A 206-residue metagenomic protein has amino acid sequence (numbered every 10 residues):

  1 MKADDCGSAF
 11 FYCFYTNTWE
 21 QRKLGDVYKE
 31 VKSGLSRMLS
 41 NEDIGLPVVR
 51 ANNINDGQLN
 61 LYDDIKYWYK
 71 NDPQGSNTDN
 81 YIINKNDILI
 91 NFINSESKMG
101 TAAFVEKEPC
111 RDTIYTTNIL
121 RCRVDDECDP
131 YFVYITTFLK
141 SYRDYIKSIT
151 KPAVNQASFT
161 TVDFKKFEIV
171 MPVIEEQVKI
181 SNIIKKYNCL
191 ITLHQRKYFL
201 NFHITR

Functional and structural regions predicted by a protein language model:
M1-R206: Feature detects amphipathic, helix-rich regulatory segments
